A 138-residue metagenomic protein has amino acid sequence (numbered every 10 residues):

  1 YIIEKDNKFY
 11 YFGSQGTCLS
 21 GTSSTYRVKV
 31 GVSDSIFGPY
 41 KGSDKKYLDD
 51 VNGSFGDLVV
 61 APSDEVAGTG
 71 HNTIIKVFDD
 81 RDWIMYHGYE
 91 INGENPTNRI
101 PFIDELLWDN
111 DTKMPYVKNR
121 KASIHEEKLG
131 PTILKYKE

Functional and structural regions predicted by a protein language model:
Y1-E138: Carbohydrate-active catalytic/glycan-binding domains of CAZyme proteins, especially the secreted or lumenal ectodomains
